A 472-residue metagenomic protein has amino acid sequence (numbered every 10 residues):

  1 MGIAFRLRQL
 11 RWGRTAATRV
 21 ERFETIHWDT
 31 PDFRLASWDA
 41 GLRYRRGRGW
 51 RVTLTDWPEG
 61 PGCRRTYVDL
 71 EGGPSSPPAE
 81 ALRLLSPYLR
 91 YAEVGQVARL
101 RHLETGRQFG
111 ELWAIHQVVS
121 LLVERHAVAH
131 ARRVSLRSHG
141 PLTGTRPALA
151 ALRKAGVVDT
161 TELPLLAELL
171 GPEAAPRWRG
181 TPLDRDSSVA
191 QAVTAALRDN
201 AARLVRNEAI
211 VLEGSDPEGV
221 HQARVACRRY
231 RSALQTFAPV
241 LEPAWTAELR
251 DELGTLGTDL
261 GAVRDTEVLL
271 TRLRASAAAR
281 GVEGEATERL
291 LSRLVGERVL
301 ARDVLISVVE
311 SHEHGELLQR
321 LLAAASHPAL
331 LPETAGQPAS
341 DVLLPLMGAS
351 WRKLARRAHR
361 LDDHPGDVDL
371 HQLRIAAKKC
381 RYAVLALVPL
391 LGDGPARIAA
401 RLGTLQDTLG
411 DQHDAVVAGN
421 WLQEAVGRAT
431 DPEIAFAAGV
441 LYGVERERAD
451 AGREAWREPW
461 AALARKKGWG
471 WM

Functional and structural regions predicted by a protein language model:
M1-M472: Function-determining surface determinants
